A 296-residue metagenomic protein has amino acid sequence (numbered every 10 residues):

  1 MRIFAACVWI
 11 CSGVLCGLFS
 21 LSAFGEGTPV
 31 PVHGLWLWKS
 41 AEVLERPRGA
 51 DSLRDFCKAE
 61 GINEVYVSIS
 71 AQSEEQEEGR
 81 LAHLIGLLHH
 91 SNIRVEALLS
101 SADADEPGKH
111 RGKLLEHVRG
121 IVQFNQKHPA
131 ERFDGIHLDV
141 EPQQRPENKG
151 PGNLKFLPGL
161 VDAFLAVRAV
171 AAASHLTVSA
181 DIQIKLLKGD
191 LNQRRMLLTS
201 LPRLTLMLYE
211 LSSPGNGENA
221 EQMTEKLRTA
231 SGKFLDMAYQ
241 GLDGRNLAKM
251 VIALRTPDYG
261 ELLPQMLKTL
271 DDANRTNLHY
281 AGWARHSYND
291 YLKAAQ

Functional and structural regions predicted by a protein language model:
E26-L53, C57: Boundary/entry segment of secreted carbohydrate-active catalytic domains
V32, V43-E45, I85-G86, E96-E131: Active-site-adjacent "subsite" loops/lids of carbohydrate-active enzymes
G49-Q72, E131: Catalytic domains of carbohydrate-active enzymes, especially glycoside hydrolases
V67, A71-S100, P151-T177: Aromatic-lined substrate-binding rim segments of carbohydrate-active enzymes
E96-S101, V161-L191, L247-Y259: Aromatic-lined carbohydrate-recognition surfaces of secreted/lumenal glycan-active proteins
I121-K155: Active-site groove signature of glycoside hydrolases
Y209-T256: Glycoside hydrolase catalytic-domain groove-lining segments
L247-Q296: Substrate-binding cleft of secreted/luminal carbohydrate-active enzymes
